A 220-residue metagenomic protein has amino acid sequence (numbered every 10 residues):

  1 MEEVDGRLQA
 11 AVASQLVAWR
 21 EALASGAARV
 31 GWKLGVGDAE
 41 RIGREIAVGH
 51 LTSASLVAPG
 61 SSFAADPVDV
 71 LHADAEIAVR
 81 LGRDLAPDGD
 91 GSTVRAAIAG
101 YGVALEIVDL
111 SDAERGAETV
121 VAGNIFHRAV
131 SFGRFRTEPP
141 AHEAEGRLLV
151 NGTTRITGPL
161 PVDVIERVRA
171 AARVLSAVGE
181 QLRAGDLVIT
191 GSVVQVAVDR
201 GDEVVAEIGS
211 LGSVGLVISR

Functional and structural regions predicted by a protein language model:
M1-R173, A177, A197-D199, E203 (+1 more regions): Catalytic-core "active-site belt" of small-molecule-metabolizing enzymes, emphasizing His/Asp/Glu-rich regions
L182-Q195, D199: Conserved metal-binding segment of the jelly-roll/cupin
